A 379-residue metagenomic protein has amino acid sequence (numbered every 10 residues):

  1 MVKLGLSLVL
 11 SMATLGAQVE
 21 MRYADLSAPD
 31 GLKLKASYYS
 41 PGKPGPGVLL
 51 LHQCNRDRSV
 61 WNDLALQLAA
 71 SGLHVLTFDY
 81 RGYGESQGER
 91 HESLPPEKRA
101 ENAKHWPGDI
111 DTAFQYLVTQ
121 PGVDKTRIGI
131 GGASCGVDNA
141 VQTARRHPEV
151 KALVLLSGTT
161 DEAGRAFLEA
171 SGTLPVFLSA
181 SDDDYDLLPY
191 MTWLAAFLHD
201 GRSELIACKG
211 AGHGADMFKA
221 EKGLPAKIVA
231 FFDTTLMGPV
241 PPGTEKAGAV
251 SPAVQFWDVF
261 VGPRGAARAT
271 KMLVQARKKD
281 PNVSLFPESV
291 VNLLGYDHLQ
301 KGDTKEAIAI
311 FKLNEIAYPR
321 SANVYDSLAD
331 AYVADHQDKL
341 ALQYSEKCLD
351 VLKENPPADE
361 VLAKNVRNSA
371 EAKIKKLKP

Functional and structural regions predicted by a protein language model:
Q18-P41: N-terminal cap/lid segment of alpha/beta-hydrolase-fold proteins
G45-Q53: Short beta-strand element of the alpha/beta-hydrolase
C54-L66, Y80, Y190: The serine-hydrolase catalytic nucleophile loop
V60, P96-P121: Alpha/beta-hydrolase active-site loop
L68-H91: Conserved alpha/beta-hydrolase
T112-L174: Primarily recognizes the serine-hydrolase "nucleophile elbow" in alpha/beta-hydrolase and SGNH/GDSL folds
A152-G210: The feature captures the conserved acid-bearing segment of alpha/beta-hydrolase catalytic domains
